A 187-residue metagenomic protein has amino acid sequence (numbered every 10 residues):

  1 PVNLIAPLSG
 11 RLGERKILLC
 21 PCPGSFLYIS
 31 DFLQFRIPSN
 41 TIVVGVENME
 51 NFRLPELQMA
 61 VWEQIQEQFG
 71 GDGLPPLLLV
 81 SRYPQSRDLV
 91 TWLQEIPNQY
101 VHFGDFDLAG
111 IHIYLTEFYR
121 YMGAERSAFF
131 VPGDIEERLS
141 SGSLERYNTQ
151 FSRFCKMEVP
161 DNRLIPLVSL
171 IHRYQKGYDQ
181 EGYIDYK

Functional and structural regions predicted by a protein language model:
P1-P97, A109, I113-K187: Nucleic-acid enzyme cleavage-core boundary/entry regions
H102: Terminal peptide-recognition signature
D105: Active-site glycine-centered loops adjacent to acidic/histidine catalytic or metal-binding residues that shape
